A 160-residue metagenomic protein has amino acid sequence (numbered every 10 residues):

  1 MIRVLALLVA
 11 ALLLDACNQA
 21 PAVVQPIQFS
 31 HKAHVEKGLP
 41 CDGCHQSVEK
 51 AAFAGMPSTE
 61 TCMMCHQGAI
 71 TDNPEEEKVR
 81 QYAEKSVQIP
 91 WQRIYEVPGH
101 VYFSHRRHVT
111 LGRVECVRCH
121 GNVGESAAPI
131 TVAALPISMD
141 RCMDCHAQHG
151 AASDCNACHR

Functional and structural regions predicted by a protein language model:
M1-L5: Bacterial N-terminal signal peptides that target proteins for export
L14-A16: C-terminal motif of bacterial Sec signal peptides marking the signal peptidase cleavage site
A20-E75, S104-R160: Sequence context surrounding c-type heme c attachment/ligation sites in exported
A69-V101, A152-A157: Primarily the internal scaffold of c-type cytochrome electron-transfer domains, especially repeated/multiheme c-type
